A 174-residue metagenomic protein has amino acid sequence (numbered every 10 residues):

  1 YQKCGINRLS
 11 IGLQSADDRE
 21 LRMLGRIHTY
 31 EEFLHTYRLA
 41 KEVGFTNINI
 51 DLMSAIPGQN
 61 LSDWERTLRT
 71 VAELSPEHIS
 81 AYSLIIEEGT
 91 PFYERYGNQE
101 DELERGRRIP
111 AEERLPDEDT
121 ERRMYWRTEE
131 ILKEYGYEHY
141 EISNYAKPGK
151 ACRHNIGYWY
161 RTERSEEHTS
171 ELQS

Functional and structural regions predicted by a protein language model:
Y1-S170: C-terminal scaffold of the Radical SAM
L172-S174: Hydrophobic alpha-helical segments, chiefly the membrane-spanning helices and signal/signal-anchor peptides
